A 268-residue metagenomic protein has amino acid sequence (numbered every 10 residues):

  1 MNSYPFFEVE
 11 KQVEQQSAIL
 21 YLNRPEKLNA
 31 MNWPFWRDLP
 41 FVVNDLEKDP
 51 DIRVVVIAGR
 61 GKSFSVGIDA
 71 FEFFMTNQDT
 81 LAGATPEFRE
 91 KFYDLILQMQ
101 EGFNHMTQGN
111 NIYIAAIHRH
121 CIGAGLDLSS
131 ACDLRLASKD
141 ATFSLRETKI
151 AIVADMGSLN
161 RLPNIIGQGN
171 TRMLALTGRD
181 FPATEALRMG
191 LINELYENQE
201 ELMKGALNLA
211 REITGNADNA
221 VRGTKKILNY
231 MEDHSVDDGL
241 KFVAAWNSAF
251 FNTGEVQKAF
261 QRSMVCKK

Functional and structural regions predicted by a protein language model:
M1-F7, K258-K268: Terminal low-complexity tails and localization/encapsulation signals of metabolic enzymes
M1-R60: Conserved CoA-thioester-binding segment of acyl-CoA-metabolizing enzymes
G59-E101: Glycine- (often His-adjacent) and acidic-residue-rich active-site loop that binds/positions the CoA thioester
G67, I96, Q100, G123 (+3 more regions): Glycine-rich phosphate-binding loop at the start of an alpha helix
G102-N110, A116, I122-A175, G205: CoA-thioester-processing core
L134, M173, T177-R179, E185 (+2 more regions): Well-ordered beta-strand positions
L136-A141, I192-K241, N252, C266: C-terminal long alpha-helix characteristic of the crotonase
